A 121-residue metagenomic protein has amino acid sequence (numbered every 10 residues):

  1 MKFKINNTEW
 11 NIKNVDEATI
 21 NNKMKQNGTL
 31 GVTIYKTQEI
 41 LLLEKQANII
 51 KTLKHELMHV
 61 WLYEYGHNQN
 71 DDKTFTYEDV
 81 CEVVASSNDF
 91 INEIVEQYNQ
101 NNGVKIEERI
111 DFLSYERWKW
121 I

Functional and structural regions predicted by a protein language model:
M1-Q46, E64-I121: Metalloprotease/metallohydrolase-associated module, dominated by Zn2+-dependent proteases
K51-Y63: Active-site recognition of the HExxH zinc-binding catalytic motif
